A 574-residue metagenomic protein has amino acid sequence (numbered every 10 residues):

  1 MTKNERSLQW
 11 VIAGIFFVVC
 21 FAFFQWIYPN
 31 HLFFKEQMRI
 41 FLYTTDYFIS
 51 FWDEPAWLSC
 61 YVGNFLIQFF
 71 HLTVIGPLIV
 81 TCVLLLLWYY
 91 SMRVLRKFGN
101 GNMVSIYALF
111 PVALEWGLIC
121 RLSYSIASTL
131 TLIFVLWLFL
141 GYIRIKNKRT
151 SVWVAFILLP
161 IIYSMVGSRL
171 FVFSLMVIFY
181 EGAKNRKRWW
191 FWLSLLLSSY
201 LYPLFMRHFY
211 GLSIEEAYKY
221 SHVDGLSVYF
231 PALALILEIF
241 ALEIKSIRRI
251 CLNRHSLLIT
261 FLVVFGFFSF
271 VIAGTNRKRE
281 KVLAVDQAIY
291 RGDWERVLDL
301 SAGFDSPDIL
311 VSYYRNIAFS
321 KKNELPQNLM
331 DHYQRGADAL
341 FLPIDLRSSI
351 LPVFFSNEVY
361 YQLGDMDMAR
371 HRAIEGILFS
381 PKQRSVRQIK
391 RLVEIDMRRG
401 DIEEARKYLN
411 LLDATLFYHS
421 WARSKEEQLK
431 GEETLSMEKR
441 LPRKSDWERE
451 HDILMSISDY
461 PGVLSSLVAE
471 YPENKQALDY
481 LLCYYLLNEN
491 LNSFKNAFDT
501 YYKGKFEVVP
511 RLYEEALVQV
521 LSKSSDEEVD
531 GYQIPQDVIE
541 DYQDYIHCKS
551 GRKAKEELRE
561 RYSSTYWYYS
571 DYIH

Functional and structural regions predicted by a protein language model:
G14, T81-F98, L109-L114, L136-G141: Transmembrane-helix motifs of polytopic, lipid-linked glycan transferases
F16-Q25, S105-C120, I126-L140, A155-S168: Membrane-embedded helix bundles of polyisoprenyl
P29-L66, E115, C120-L122, L201-Y229: Membrane-interfacial interhelical loops
C82-L86, L132-K146, L170-E181, V228-K245: Hydrophobic cores of alpha-helical transmembrane segments in multi-pass inner/ER membrane proteins, independent
S123-L130, R144-W190, L197-H208: Transmembrane helices and adjacent periplasmic/lumenal helix-loop junctions of polyprenol-phosphate-dependent
K187-R249: Membrane-embedded alpha-helical segments of integral membrane proteins
C251-N276: Internal/C-terminal transmembrane anchor helices
V271-S445, A469-N490: Soluble catalytic regions of membrane-associated enzymes that act on cell-envelope and secretory-pathway components
